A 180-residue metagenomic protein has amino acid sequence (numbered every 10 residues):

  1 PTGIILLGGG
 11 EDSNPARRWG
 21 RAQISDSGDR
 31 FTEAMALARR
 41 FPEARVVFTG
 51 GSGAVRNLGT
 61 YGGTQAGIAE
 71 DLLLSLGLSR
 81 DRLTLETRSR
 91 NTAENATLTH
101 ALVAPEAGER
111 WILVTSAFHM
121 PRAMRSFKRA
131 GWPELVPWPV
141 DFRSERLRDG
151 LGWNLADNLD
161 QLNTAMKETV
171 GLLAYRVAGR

Functional and structural regions predicted by a protein language model:
P1-L159, N163: A structural signal for short, hydrophobic/glycine-enriched beta-strand patches
A165-R180: A transmembrane-helix-recognition feature enriched in membrane-embedded lipid enzymes and envelope glyco-/phospholipid
